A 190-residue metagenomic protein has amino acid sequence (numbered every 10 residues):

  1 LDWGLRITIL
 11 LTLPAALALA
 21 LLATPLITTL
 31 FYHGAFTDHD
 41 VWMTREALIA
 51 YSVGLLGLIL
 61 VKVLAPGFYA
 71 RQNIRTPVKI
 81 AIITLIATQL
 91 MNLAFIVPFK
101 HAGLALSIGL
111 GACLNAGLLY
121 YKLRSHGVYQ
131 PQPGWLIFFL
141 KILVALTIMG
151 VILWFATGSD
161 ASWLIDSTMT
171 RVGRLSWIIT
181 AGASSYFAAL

Functional and structural regions predicted by a protein language model:
L1-L190: Membrane-embedded alpha-helical bundles of multi-pass transporters/translocases, especially carrier/permease families
